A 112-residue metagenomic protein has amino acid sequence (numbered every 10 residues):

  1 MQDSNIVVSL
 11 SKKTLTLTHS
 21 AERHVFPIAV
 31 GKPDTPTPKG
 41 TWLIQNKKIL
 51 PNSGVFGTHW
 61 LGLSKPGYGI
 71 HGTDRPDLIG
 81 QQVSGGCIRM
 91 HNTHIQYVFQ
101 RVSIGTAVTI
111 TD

Functional and structural regions predicted by a protein language model:
M1-K32: A structural motif detector for short, solvent-exposed N-terminal "entry" segments of globular domains
M1-Q2, K32, P36-K39, K48-D112: Exported/periplasmic cell-wall-interacting domains
T14-T16, L43, G69: General beta-strand recognition
H24-F26, G40-W42, Y68: Short beta-strand segments
